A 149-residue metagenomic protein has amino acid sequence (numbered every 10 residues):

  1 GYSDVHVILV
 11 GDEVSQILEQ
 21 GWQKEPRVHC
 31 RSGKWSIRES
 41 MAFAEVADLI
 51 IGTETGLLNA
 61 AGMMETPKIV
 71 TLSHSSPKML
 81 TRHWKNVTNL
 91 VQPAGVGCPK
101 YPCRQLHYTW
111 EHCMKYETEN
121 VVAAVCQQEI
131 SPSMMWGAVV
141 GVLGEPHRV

Functional and structural regions predicted by a protein language model:
G1-H74, K78: Donor-binding and catalytic core of enzymes assembling or modifying cell-surface/extracellular glycoconjugates
G62-V149: Nucleotide-sugar donor-binding patch of glycosyltransferase catalytic domains
